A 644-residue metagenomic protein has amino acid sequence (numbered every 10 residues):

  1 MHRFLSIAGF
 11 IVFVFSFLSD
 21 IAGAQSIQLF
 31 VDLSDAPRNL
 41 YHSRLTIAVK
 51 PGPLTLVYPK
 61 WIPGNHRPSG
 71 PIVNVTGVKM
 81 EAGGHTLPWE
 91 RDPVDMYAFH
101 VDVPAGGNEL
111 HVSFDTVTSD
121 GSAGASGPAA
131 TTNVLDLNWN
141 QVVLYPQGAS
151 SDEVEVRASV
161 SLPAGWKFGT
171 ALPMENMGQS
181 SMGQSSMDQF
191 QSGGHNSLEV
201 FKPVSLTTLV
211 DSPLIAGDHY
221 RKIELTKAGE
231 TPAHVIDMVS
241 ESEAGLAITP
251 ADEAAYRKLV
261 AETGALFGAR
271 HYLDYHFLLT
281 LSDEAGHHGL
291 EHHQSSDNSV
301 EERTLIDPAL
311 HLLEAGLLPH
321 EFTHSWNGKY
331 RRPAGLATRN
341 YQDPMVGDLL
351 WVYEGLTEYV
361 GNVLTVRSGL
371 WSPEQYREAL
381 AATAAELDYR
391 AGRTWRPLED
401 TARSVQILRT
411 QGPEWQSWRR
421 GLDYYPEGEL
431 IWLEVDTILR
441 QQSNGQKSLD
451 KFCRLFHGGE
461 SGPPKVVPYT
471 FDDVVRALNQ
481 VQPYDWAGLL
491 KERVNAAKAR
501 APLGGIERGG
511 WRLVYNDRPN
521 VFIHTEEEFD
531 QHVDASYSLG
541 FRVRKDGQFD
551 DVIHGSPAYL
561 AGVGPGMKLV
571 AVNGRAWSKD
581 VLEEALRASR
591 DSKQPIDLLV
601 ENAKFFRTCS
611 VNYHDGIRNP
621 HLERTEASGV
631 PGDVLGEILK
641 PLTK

Functional and structural regions predicted by a protein language model:
S6-D20: Bacterial N-terminal signal peptides
Q25-I62: Early extracytoplasmic/domain-onset interaction patches
L33-S34, G64-A130: A surface-exposed beta-strand-loop module
S43-V49, Y58, F99-N133, V154-A164 (+1 more regions): Short, hydrophobic/aromatic-enriched beta-strand segments in well-ordered soluble domains
L45, D188, R221-L350, L356 (+1 more regions): Juxtacatalytic substrate-recognition/specificity segment
P71-G77, V142, E153-P173, N196-L206 (+6 more regions): Zn2+-dependent metallopeptidase catalytic core
F114-G178, D188-I215, Y220: Extended, low-hydrophobicity, Ser/Thr/Pro/Gly-biased non-transmembrane segments
G361, W371-K644: C-terminal recognition in membrane/secretory proteostasis and scaffolding
